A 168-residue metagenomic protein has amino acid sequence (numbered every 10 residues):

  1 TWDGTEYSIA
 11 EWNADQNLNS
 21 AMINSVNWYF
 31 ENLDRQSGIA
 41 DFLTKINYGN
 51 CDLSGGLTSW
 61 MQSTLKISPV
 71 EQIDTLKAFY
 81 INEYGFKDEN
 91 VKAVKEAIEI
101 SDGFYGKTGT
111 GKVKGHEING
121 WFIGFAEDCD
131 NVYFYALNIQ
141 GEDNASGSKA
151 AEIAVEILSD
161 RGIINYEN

Functional and structural regions predicted by a protein language model:
T1, A21, Y135: Active-site SXXK
T1-W2, W60, W121, F125: Tryptophan-centric aromatic hotspots in well-structured domains and transmembrane helices
G4-N13, N17-L18, F30-I81: Mid-domain, small-residue-enriched loop/turn segments at the edges of structured enzyme/sensor domains
Y7, R35, K77-N168: Structured C-terminal helix/loop/strand segments within mature extracytoplasmic catalytic/sensor domains
A21, L43, V94-I98: A generic structural signal for nonpolar/aromatic side chains embedded in well-ordered alpha-helices
S25: Acidic/His-rich structured neighborhood in mature extracellular/periplasmic domains
